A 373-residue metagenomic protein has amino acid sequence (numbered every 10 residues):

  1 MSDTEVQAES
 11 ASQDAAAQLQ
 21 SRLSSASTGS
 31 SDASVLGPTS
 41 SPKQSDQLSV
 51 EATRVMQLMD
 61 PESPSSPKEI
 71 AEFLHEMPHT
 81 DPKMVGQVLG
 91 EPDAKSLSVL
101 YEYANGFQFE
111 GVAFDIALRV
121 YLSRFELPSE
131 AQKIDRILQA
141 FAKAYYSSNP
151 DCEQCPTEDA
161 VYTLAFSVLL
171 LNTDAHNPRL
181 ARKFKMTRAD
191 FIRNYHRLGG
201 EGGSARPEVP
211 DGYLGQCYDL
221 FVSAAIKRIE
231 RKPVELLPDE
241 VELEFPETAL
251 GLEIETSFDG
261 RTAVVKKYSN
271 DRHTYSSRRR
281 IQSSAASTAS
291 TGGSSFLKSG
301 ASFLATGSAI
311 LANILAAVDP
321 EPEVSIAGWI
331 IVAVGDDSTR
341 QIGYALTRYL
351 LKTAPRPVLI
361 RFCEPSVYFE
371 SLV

Functional and structural regions predicted by a protein language model:
S2-S12, S21-S34, P38-S45, S49 (+4 more regions): Intrinsically disordered, low-complexity serine/threonine-rich segments
D3, A15-S147, E153, Y162-L164 (+1 more regions): Catalytic and GAP-homology cores of small GTPase regulators
A144, S148, F369-L372: Calmodulin-binding regulatory segments centered on IQ motifs and their flanking, Ser/Pro-rich intrinsically disordered
E153-T163, E235-L237, E244-T248, E255-R261 (+2 more regions): Intrinsically disordered, low-complexity regulatory regions enriched in Ser/Pro/Gly/Thr and acidic residues
L236-E244, R361-V373: Intrinsically disordered, low-complexity S/T/P-rich linker and tail regions that flank or connect folded domains
E244-L250, E255-I342: PDZ/PDZ-like domain segments forming the peptide/carboxylate-binding groove, activating on the N-terminal beta-strands
I330-F362: PDZ domains, with a preference for the canonical peptide-binding region formed by the helix
